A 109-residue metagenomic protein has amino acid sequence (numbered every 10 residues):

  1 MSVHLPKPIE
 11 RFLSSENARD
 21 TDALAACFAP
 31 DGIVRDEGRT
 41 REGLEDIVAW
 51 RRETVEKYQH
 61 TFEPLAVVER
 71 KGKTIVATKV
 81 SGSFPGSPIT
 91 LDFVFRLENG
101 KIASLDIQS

Functional and structural regions predicted by a protein language model:
M1-D22, A26, P30: Short, low-complexity N-terminal intrinsically disordered segments enriched in polar/charged residues
I9, F28, R51, T78-V80: Hydrophobic alpha-helical core bundles mediating ligand binding, dimerization, or RNAP-core interactions
F12, L24, G32, G43 (+3 more regions): Hydrophobic pocket/interface hotspot
T21-A23, P30-R70: A solvent-exposed, acidic/Ser-Thr-rich amphipathic alpha-helical stretch
H60-F62, S87-D92: Short, surface-exposed coil-to-beta transition loops
R70-V80: A short hydrophobic beta-strand element
S83-F84: Short glycine/acidic-enriched loop and turn motifs that connect beta-strands
T90-S109: Short beta-strand edge/turn micro-motifs at domain boundaries
